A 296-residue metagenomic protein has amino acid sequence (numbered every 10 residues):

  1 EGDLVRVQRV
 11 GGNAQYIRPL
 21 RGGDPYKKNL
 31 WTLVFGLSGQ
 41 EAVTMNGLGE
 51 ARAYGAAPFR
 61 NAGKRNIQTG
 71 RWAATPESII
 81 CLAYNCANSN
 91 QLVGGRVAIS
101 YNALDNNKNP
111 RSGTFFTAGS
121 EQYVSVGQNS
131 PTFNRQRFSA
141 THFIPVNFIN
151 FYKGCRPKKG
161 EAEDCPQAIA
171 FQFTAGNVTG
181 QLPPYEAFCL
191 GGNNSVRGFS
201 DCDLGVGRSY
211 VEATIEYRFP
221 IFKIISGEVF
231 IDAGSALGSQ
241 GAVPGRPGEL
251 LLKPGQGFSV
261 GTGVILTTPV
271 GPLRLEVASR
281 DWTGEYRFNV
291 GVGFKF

Functional and structural regions predicted by a protein language model:
E1-S100, L104, F115, L190-R197 (+3 more regions): Gram-negative/organellar outer-membrane beta-barrel architecture
R21-L33, D105-N109, V146-F151, K223-G227 (+1 more regions): Repeated loop/turn-to-beta-strand initiation elements of outer-membrane beta-barrel proteins
S38, T174-V178, A278: Short loop/turn motifs enriched for small/polar and acidic residues
P58-S239, P244-R246: C-terminal outer-membrane beta-barrel translocator/porin domains of Gram-negative envelope proteins and their
A242-F296: C-terminal beta-signal and terminal closure region of outer-membrane beta-barrel proteins
